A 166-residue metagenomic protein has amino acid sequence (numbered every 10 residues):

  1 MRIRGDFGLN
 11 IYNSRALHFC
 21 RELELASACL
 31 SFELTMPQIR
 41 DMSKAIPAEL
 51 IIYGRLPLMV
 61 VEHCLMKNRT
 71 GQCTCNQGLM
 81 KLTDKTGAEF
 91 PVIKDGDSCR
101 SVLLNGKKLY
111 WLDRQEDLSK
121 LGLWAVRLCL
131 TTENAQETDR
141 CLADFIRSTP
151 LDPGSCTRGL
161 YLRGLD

Functional and structural regions predicted by a protein language model:
M1-D166: Active-site pocket-lining/capping segments in soluble small-molecule metabolic enzymes
